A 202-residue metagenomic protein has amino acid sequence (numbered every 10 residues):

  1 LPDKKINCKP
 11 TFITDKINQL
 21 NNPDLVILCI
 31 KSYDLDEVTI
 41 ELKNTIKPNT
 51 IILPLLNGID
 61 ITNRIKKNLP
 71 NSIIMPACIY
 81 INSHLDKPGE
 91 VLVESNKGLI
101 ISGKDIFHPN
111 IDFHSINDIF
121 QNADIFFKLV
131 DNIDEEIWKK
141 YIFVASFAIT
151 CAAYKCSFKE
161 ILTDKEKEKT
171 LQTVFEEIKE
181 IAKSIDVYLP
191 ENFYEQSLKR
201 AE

Functional and structural regions predicted by a protein language model:
L1: Conserved N-terminal glycine-rich FAD pyrophosphate-binding loop of Rossmann-like flavoproteins
K4-E90: Rossmann-like NAD(P)(H) cofactor-binding subdomain of soluble oxidoreductases
T45, N68-I73, P88-N192: Internal alpha-helical scaffold of NAD(P)-dependent oxidoreductase catalytic cores
I81, N132-E135, L198-K199: Short, solvent-exposed loop/turn elements at beta->coil junctions and helix N-caps that rim active or binding pockets
Y194-E202: Short, intrinsically disordered, charge-balanced linker/junction segments flanking boundaries in proteins
